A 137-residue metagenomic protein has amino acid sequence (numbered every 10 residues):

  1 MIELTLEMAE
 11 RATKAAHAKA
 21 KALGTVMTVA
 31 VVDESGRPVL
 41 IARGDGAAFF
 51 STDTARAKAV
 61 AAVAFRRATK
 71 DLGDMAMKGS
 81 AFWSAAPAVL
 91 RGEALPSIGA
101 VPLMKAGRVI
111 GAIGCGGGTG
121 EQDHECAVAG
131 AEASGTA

Functional and structural regions predicted by a protein language model:
M1-A137: Flexible, solvent-exposed loop/hinge segments and secondary-structure transition points
